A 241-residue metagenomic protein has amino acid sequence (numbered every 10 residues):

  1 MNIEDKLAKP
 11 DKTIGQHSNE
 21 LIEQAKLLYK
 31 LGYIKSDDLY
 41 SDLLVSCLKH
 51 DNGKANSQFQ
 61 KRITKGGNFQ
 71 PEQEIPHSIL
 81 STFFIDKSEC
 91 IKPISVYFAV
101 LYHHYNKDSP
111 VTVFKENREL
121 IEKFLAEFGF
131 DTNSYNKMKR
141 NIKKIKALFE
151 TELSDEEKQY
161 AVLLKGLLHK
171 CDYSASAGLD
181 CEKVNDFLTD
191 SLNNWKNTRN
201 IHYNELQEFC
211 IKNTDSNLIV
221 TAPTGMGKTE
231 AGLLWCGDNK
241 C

Functional and structural regions predicted by a protein language model:
M1-S191: Accessory nucleic-acid engagement/destabilization modules that flank
K6-P10, N217-L218, K240-C241: Glycine- and acidic
P10-S18, R199-N204, G225: Short acidic-aromatic active-site loops that bind/stabilize oxyanions
E20, Q24, E205-F209, A231-W235: Well-ordered alpha-helical segments embedded in enzymatic catalytic cores
K26, D86, I211, C236-G237: Generic structural signal for well-ordered alpha-helical scaffold segments
E89, N239-K240: A structural signal for short coil/turn segments at secondary-structure junctions
L192-T221: Conserved pre-motif I regulatory segment
N213-N239: Walker A/P-loop
